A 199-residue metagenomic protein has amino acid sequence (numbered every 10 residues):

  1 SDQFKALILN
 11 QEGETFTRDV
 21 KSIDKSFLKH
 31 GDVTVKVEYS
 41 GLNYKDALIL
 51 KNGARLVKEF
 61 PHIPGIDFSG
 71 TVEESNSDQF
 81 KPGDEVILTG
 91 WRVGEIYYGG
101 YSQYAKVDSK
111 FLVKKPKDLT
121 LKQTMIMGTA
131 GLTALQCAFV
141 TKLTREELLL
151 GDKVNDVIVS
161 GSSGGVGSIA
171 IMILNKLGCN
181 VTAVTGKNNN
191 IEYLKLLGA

Functional and structural regions predicted by a protein language model:
S1-I8, G13: Eukaryotic N-terminal low-complexity, Ser/Thr- and Lys/Arg-rich leader segments that predominantly function as
D24-L42, G53-V93, G99: Glycine-rich beta-strand-centered segment in the early N-terminal region that forms part of a ligand/cofactor-binding
K45-K51: Cytochrome P450 core scaffold surrounding the K-helix E-X-X-R motif and the conserved "meander" helix-loop region
D84-E85, Y104, K176: Residue-level marker of beta-strand positions
G94-S109: A structural motif shared across PLP-dependent enzymes of the aminotransferase-like
F111-L121, L149-N155: Glycine/charged-rich beta-loop-alpha catalytic/anionic-binding loops adjacent to active sites
M125-A199: Mid-domain Rossmann-like dinucleotide-binding core that forms the NAD(H)/NADP(H) cofactor-binding site
